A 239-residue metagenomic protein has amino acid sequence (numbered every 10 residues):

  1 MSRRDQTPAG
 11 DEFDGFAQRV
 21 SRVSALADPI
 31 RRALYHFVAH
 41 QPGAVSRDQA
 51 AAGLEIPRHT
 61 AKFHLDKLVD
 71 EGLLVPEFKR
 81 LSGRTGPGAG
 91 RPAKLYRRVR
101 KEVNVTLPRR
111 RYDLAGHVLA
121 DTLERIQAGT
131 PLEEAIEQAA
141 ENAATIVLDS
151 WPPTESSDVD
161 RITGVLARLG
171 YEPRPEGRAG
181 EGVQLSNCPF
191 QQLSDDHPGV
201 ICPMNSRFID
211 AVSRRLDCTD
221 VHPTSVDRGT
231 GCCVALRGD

Functional and structural regions predicted by a protein language model:
M1-R98: Basic, Lys/Arg-rich alpha-helical nucleic-acid-recognition elements, primarily the DNA-binding modules of transcription
L81-G83, V103, Y171: Short beta-turn/strand-loop junction motif enriched in small, turn-promoting residues
R84-G88, G177, T224-G229: A short beta-turn/loop motif at secondary-structure boundaries
G86-I126: Conserved segment of winged-helix/HTH DNA-binding domains
P92-Y96, E181, T230-V234: Short beta-strand micro-motifs in enzyme catalytic cores
K101-T106, F190-S194, D239: Short, charged/polar, Gly/Pro-enriched secondary-structure boundary elements
Y112-H117, D121-P223: Mid-protein regulatory/catalytic core that forms ligand/cofactor-binding pockets and protein-protein interaction
Q184, T219-D239: Short terminal or interdomain "cap/linker" segment that borders an active site or interface and mediates
